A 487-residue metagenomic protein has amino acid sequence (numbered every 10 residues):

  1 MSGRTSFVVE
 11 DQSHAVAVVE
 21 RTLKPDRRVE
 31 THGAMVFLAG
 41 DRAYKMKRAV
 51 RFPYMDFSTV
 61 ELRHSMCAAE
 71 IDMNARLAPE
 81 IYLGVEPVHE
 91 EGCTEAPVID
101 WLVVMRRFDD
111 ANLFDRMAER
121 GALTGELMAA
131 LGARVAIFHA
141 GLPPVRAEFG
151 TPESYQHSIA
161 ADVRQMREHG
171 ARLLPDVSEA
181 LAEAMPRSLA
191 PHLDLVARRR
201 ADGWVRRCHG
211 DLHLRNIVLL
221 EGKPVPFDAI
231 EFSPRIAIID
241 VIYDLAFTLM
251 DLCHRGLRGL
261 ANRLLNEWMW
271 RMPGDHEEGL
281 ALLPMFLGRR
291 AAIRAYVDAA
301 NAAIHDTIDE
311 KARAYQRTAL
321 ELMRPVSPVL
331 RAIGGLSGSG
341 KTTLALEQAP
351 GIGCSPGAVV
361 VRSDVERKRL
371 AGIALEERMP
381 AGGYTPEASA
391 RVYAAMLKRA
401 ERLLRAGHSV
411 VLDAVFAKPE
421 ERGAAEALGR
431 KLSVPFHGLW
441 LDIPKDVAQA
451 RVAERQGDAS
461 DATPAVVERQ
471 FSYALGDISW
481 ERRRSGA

Functional and structural regions predicted by a protein language model:
Q12-H209, L214-R289: Conserved ATP-binding subdomain of kinase catalytic cores across diverse folds
I333: Hydrophobic anchor at the beta1->P-loop junction of P-loop NTPases
L336-S337: The conserved Walker
K341: Conserved lysine of the Walker
L344: Hydrophobic positions on the alpha1 helix immediately C-terminal to the Walker A/P-loop
A349-H408, A450: Conserved substrate/cofactor phosphate-moiety recognition/catalytic segment in nucleotide-dependent phosphotransferases
L432-V452: Conserved phosphate-donor/acceptor-positioning beta-strand/loop module used by diverse small-molecule
E454-A487: Small-molecule kinase domains that catalyze NTP-dependent phosphoryl transfer to phosphate-bearing small molecules
